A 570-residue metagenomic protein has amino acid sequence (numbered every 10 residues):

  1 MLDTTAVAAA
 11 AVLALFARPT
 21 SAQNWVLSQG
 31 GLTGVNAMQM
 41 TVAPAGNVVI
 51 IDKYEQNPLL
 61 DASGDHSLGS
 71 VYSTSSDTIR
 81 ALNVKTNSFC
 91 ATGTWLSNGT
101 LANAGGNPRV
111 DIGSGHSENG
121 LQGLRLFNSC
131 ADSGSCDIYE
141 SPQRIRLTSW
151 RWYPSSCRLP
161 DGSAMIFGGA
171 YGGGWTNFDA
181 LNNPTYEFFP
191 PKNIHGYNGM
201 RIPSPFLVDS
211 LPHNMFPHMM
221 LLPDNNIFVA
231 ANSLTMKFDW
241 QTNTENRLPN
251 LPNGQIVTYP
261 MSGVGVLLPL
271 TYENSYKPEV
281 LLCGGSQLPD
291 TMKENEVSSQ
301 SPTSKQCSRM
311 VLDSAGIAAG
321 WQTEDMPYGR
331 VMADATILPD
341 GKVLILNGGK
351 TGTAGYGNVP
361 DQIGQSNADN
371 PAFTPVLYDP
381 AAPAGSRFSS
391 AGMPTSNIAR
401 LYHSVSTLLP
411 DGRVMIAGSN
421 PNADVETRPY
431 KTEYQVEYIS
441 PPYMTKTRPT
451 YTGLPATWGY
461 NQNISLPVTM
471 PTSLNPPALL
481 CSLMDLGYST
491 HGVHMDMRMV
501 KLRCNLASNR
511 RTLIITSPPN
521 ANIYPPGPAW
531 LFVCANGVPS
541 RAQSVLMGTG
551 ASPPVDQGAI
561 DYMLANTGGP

Functional and structural regions predicted by a protein language model:
Q23-Q29, Q39-K85, G105-D132: Beta-propeller domains
S28-V35, L82-S88, Q143-R151, F206-P212 (+6 more regions): Short loop/turn motifs that recur once per blade in beta-propeller domains
G30-A37, K85, M444-L480, V545-L546 (+1 more regions): Beta-strand/beta-sandwich contexts
N36-T41, G46, D52, S67-L68 (+9 more regions): Beta-propeller and closely related beta-sheet repeat lectin domains
N47-L59, S67-S73, R80, F373 (+1 more regions): Immunoglobulin-like IPT/TIG beta-sandwich domains and homologous Ig-like subdomains
D65-S76, H116-G134, D179-H195, L234-D239 (+4 more regions): Beta-propeller blade signature
N83-T86, P252-S262, I317-D334, P371-T374 (+2 more regions): Conserved blade-ending motifs and adjacent loop-strand segments that build the rim/top face of beta-propeller domains
L207-T353: Beta-propeller domains
